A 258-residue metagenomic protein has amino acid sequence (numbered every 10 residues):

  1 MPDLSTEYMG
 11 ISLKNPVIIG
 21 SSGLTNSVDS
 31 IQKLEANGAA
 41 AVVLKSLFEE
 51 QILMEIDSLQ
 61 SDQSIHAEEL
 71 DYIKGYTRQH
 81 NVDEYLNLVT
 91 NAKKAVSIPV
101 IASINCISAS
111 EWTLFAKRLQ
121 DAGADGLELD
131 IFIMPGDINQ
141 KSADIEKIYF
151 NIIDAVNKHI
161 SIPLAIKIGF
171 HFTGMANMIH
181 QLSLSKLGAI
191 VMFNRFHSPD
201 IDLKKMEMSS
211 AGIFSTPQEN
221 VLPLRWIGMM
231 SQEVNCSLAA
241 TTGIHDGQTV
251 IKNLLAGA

Functional and structural regions predicted by a protein language model:
M1-I18, Y85-K93: N-terminal amphipathic alpha-helix/helix-capping segment at the start of soluble metabolic enzymes
S22, V28-A67, H80-I101, N105-T241 (+1 more regions): Alpha/beta enzyme core
E68-Y76: Short glycine/proline- and acidic residue-enriched helix-loop micro-motifs that form flexible lids or anion-recognition
